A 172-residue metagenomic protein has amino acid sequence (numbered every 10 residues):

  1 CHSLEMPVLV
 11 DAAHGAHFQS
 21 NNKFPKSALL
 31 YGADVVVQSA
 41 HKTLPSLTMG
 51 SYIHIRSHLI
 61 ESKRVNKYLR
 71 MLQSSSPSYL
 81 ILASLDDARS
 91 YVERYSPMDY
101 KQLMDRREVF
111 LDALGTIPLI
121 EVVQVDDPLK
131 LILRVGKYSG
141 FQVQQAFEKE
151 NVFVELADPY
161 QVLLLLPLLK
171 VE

Functional and structural regions predicted by a protein language model:
C1-E121: Conserved PLP-enzyme active-site core in the AAT-like
D112-E172: Conserved C-terminal alpha-helix-loop-beta "cap" of PLP-dependent enzymes that closes/shapes the active-site mouth
